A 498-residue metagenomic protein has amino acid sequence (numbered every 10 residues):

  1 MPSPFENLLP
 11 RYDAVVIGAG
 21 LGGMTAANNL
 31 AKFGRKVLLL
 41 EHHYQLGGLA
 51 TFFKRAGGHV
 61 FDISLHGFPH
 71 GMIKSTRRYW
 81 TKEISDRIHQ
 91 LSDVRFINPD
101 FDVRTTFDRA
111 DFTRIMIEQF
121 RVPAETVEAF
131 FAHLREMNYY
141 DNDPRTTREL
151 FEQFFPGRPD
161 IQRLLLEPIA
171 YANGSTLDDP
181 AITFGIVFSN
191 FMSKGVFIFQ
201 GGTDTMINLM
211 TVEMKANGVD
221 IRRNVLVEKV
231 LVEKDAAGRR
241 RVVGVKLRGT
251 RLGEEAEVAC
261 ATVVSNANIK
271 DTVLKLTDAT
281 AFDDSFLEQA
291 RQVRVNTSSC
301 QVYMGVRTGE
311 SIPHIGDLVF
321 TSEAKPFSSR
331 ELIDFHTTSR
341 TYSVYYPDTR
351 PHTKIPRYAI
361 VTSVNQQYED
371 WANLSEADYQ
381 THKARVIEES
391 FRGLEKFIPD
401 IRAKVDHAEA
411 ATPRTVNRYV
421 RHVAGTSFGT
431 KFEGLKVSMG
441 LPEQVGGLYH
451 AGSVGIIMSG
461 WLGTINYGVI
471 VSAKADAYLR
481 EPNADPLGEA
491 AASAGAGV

Functional and structural regions predicted by a protein language model:
P2-V122: N-terminal glycine-rich phosphate/pyrophosphate-binding loop and immediately adjacent elements
L65, S453-L479: A conserved FAD-binding loop/helix module that cradles the flavin
P99-T183: Rossmann-like flavin
R163-A172, K396-M458: A glycine-rich dinucleotide-binding beta-alpha-beta segment and adjacent secondary-structure elements that constitute
I186-E254: Helical element adjacent to the flavin cofactor pocket in flavoenzyme catalytic cores
E228-K354: Mid-domain catalytic core of redox enzymes that form a hydrophobic substrate pocket/lid adjacent to a catalytic redox
V232, D476-V498: Active-site-proximal substrate-binding core of FAD-dependent oxidoreductases
R307-A411: C-terminal segments that line or cap access tunnels to active or ligand-binding sites in enzymes and enzyme-associated
